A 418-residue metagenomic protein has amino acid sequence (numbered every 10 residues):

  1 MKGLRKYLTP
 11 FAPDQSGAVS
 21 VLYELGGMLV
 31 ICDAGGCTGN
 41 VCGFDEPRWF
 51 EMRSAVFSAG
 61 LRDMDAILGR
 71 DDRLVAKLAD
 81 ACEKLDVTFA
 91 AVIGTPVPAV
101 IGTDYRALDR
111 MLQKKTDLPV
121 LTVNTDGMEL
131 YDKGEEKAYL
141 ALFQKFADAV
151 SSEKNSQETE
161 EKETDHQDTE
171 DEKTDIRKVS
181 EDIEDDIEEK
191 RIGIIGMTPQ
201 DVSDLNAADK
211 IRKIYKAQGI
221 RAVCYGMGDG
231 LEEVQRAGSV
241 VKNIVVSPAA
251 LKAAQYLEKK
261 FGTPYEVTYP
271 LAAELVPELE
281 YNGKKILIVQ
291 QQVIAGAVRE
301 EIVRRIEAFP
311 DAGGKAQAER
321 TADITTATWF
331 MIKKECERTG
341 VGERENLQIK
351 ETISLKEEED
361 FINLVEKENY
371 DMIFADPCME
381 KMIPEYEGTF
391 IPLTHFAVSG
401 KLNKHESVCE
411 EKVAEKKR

Functional and structural regions predicted by a protein language model:
M1-R418: An N-terminal assembly and electron-transfer interface module characteristic of large anaerobic redox and radical
